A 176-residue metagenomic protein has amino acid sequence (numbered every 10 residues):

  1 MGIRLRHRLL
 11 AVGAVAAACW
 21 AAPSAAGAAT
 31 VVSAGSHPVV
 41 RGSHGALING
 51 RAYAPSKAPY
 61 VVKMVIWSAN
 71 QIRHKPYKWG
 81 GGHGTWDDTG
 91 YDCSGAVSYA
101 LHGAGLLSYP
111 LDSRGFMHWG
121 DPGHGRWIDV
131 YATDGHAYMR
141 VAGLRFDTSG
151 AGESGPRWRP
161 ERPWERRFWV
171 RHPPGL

Functional and structural regions predicted by a protein language model:
G2-Y77, G152-L176: Intrinsically disordered, low-complexity, Pro/Ser/Thr/Asn/Gly/Ala-rich spacer/linker segments adjacent to signal
A11-G13, A17-A18, G80, T85-D87 (+4 more regions): Residues in flexible loops and secondary-structure boundaries
S56-G120, H124: Secreted/periplasmic proteins that engage bacterial cell-wall peptidoglycan
I66, S98-L176: ...with weaker cross-activation on analogous glycine-rich loops/strands in unrelated enzymes
